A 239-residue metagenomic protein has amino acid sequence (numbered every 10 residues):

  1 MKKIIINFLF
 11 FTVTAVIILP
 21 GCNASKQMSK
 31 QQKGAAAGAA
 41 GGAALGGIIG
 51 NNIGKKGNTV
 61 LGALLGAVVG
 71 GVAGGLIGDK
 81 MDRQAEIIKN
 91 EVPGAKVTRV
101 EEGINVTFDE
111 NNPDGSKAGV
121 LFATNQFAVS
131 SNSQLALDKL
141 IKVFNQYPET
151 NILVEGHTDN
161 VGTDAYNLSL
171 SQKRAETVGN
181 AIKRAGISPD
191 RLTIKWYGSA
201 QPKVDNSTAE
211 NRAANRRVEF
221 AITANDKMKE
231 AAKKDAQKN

Functional and structural regions predicted by a protein language model:
M1-L9: Bacterial N-terminal signal peptides that target proteins for export
I17-G21: C-terminal motif of bacterial Sec signal peptides marking the signal peptidase cleavage site
A24-I87: Short, low-complexity, glycine-enriched hydrophobic/amphipathic alpha-helices that associate with lipid bilayers
G46, L61, L65, D82-A85 (+5 more regions): Extracytoplasmic/secreted envelope proteins and their assembly/folding machinery, especially bacterial periplasmic
P93, V100-I104, S116-A118, N125 (+3 more regions): Envelope-exposed proteins and targeting segments
E101-D138, T158-A165: Short, solvent-exposed beta-strand/turn patches at coil↔beta or beta↔helix junctions that act as interaction loops
L121-G156, K183, A213, F220-T223 (+1 more regions): Periplasmic peptidoglycan-binding/anchoring modules of Gram-negative envelope and division proteins
E155-A231: Periplasmic OmpA-like peptidoglycan-binding domain that tethers envelope proteins to the cell wall
